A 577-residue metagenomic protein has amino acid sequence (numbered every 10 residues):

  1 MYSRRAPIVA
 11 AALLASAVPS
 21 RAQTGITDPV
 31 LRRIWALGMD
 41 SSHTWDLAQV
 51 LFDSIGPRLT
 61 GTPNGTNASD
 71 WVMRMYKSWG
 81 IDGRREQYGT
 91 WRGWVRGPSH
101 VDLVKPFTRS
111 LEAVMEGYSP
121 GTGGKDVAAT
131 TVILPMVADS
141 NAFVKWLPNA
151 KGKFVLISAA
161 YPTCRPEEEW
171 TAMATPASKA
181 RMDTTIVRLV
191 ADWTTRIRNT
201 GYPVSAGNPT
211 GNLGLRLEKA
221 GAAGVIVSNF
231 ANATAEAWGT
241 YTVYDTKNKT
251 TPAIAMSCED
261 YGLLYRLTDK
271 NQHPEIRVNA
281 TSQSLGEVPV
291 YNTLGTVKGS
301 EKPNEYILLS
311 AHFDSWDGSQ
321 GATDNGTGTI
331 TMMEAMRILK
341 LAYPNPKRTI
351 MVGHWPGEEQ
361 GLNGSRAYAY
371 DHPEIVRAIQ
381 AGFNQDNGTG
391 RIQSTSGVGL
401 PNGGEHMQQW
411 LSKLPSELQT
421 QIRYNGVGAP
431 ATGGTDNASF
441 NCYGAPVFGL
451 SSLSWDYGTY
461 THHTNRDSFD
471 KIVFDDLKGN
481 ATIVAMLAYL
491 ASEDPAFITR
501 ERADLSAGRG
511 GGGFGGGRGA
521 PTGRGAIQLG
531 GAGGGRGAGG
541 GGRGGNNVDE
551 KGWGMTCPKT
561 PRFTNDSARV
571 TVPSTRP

Functional and structural regions predicted by a protein language model:
T24-V30, A36, Q49, D53-D192: Noncatalytic luminal/extracellular "stalk/propeptide" segments of secretory-pathway proteins
I26-T62, Y88, P98, A237-Y241 (+4 more regions): N-terminal capping segment at the start of a domain
T27-V30, K105-P106, S110-V144, T242-A322 (+2 more regions): Soluble metallo-hydrolase cores and metallopeptidase-like ectodomains found primarily in the secretory/periplasmic
L31-M39, D53-N64, A129-V137, F143-K145 (+11 more regions): Second-shell loop/turn segments in exported
D46, I338-N363: Short helix-loop-beta-strand segments that form the rim/entrance of peptidase-like active sites
P106-S110, G124-A129, A138, P148-G152 (+6 more regions): Metal-dependent peptidase/peptidase-like ectodomains
T194-A206, G211-G214, E218-K219, S228-N229 (+3 more regions): Active-site-adjacent substrate-binding region of metalloamidase/peptidase-like peptide-processing proteins
A507-P577: Disordered, low-complexity segments in secreted/periplasmic proteins that are enriched in proline
